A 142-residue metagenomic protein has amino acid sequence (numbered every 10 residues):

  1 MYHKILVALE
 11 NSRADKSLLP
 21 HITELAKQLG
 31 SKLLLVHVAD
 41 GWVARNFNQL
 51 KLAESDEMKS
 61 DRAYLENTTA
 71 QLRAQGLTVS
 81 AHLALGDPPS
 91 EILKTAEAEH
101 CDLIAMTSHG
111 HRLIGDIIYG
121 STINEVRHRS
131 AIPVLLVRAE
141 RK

Functional and structural regions predicted by a protein language model:
M1-S17, H128-K142: Intrinsically disordered or low-complexity boundary/linker segments at protein termini and domain junctions
H3-Q49: Small/aliphatic-rich secondary-structure junction motif
L34, S80, L135: Conserved beta-strand positions in the Rossmann-like core of class I SAM-dependent methyltransferases
H37-V38, T107-H109, R138-A139: Short secondary-structure boundary segments
K51-E54, A98-H100, T122-I123: Short, hinge-like loop/turn segments at secondary-structure boundaries
L52-A63: A short acidic, glycine-rich active-site loop that binds or catalyzes chemistry on phosphate/adenosine moieties
A70-I104, R141-K142: Structural beta-alpha unit
T107-H128: Glycine-rich, Arg-bearing micro-motifs that act as flexible, cationic patches
